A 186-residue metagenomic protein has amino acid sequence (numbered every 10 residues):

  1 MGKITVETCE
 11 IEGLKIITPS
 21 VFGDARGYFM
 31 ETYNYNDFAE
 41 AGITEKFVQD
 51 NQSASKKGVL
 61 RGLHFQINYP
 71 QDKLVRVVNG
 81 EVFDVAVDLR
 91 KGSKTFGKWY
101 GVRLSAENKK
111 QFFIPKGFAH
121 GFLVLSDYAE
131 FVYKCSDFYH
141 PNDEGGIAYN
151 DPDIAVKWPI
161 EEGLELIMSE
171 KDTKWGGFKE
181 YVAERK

Functional and structural regions predicted by a protein language model:
M1-E107, S126-Y128, C135-K186: Non-catalytic, conserved peripheral segments adjacent to functional cores
F112, H120-L125, Y133: Short beta-strand His + acidic residue motifs that chelate non-heme Fe in jelly-roll/DSBH and cupin folds
